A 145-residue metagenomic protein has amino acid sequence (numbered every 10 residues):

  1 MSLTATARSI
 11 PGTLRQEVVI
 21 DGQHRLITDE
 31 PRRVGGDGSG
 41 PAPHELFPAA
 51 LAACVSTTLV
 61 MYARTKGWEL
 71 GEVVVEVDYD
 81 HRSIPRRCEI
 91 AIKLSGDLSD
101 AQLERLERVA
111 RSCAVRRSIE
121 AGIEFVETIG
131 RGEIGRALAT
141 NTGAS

Functional and structural regions predicted by a protein language model:
M1-A49, T57-S145: Extended beta-strand/beta-hairpin segments
